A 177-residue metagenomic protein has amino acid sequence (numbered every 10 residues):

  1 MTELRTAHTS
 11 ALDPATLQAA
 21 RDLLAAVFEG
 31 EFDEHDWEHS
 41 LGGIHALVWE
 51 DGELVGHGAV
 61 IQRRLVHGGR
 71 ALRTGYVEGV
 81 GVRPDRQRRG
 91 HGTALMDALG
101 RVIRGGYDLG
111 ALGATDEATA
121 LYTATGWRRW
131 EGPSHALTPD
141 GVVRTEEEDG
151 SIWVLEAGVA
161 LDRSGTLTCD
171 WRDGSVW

Functional and structural regions predicted by a protein language model:
M1-P14, S164-G174: Conserved N-terminal entry element of GNAT/NAT acetyltransferase domains
T6-V80: A conserved beta-strand-loop-helix scaffold within acyl/acetyltransferase catalytic domains
V77-R88, E117: A short, internal acetyl-CoA/4′-phosphopantetheine-binding micro-motif in the GNAT/acyltransferase core
D85-A98: Conserved acetyl-CoA pyrophosphate-binding loop and the N-cap/start of the following alpha-helix in GNAT-like
R101-T115: Conserved GNAT acetyl-CoA-binding A-motif
A111-L121, A136-L137: Conserved beta-strand-loop-alpha-helix junction that forms the acyl-donor binding cleft
Y122, W127: Conserved active-site tyrosine of GNAT-family acetyltransferases
R128-V154: Conserved catalytic-core motifs of GNAT/GCN5-like acyltransferases
